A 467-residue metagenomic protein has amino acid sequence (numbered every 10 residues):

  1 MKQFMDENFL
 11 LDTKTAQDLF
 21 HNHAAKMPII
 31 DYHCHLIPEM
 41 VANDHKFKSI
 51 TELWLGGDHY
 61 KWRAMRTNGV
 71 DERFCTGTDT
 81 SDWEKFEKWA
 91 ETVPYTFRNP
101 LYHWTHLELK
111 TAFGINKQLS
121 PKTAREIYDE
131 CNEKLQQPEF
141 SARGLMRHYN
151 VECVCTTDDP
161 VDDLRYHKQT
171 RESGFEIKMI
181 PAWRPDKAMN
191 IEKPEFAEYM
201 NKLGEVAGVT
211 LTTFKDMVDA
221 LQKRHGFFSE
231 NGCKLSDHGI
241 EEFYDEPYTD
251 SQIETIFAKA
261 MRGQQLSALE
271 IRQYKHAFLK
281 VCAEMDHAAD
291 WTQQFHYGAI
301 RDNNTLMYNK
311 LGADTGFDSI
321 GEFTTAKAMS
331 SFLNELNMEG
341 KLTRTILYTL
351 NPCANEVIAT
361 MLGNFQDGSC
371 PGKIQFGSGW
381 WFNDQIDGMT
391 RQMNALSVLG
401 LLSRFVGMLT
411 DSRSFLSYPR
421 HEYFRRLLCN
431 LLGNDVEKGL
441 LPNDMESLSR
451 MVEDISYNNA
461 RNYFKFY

Functional and structural regions predicted by a protein language model:
K2-A289, K341-T343, L347-P352, E356-A359 (+1 more regions): Metal-cofactor-binding active-site regions of metalloenzymes
S267-A268, F317-F323: A short acidic, glycine-rich active-site loop that binds or catalyzes chemistry on phosphate/adenosine moieties
Q293-F295: C-terminal amphipathic alpha-helical interaction region
A299, N304: Hard-cation-handling environments
Y308-G316: Short glycine/proline- and charge-enriched loop/turn segments that cap or connect secondary-structure elements
F323-M329: Divalent-cation-assisted or electrostatically stabilized phosphate/pyrophosphate-binding catalytic cores
F332-M338: Short, basic/hydrophobic alpha-helical segments
